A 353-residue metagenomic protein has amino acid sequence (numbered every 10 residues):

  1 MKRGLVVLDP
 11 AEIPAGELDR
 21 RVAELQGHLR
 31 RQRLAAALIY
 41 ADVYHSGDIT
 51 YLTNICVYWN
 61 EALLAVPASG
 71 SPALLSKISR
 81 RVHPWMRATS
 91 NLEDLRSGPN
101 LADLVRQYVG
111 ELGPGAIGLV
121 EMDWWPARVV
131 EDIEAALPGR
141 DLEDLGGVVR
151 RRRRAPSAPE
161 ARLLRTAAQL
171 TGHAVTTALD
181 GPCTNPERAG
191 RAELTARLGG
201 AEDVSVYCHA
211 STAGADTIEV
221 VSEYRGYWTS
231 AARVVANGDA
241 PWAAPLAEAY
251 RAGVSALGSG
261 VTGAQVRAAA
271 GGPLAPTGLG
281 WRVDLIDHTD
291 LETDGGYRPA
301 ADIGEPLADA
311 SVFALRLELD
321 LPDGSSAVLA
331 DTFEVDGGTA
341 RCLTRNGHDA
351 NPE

Functional and structural regions predicted by a protein language model:
M1-E353: Active-site neighborhoods and metal-handling regions in enzymes and metal-associated proteins
